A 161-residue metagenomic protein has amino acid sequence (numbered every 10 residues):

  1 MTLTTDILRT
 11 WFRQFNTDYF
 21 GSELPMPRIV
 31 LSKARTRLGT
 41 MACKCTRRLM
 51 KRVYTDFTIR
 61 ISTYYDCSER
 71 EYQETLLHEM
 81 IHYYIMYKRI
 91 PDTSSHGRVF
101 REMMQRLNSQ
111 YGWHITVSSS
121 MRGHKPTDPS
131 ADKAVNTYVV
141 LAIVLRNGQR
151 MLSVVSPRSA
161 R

Functional and structural regions predicted by a protein language model:
M1-R70, Y87-R161: Metalloprotease/metallohydrolase-associated module, dominated by Zn2+-dependent proteases
E74-Y87: Active-site recognition of the HExxH zinc-binding catalytic motif
